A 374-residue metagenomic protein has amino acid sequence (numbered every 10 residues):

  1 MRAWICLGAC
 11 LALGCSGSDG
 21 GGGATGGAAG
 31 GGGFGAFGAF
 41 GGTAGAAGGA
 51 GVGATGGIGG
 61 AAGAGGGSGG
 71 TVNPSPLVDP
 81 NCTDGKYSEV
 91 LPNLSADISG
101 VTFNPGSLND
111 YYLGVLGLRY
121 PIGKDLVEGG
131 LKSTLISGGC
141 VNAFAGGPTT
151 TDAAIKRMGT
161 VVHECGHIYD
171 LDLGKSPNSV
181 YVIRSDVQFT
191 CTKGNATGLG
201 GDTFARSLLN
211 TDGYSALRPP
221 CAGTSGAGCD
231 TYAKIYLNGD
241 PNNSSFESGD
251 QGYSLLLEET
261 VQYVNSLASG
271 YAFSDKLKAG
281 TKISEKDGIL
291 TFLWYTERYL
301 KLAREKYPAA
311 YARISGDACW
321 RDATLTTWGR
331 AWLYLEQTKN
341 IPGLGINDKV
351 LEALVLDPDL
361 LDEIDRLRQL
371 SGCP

Functional and structural regions predicted by a protein language model:
M1-P74: Ser/Thr-rich, Pro/Gly/Ala-heavy low-complexity intrinsically disordered linkers and tails of secreted extracellular
G23-A24, N178-V182, L277-K286: Short, glycine/acidic-rich hinge or "gate" loops at secondary-structure transitions that mediate conformational
V72-A153, L356, G372-P374: A metal-dependent hydrolase signature that marks the N-terminal structural subdomain at the beginning of catalytic folds
G147-T151, I155-K156, E247-L256: Second-shell loop/turn segments in exported
G159-K175: Active-site recognition of the HExxH zinc-binding catalytic motif
D172-G223, A233-L237: Post-HEXXH active-site segment of zinc metalloproteases
Y236, E247-L255, D348-V355: Flexible, surface-exposed loop/gating regions in the mature catalytic domains of secreted/periplasmic hydrolases
V264-P374: Pan-zinc metallopeptidase signature
